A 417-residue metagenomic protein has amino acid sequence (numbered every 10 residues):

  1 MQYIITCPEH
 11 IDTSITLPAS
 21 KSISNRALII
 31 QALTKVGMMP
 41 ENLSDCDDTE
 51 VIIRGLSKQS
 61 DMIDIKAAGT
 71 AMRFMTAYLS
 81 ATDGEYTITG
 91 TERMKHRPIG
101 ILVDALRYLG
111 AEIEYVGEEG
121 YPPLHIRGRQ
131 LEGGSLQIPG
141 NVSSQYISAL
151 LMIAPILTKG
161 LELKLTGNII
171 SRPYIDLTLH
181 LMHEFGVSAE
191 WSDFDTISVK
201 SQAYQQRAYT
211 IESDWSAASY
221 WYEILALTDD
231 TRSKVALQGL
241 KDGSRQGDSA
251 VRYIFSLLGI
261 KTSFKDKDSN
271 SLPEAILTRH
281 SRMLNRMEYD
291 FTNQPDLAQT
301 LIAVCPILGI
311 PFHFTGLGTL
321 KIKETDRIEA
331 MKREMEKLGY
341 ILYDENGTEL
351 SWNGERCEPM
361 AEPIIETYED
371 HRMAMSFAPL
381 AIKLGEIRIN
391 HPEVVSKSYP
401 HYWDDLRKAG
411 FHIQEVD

Functional and structural regions predicted by a protein language model:
M1-D417: Short, structured segments at the rim of ligand-binding sites
